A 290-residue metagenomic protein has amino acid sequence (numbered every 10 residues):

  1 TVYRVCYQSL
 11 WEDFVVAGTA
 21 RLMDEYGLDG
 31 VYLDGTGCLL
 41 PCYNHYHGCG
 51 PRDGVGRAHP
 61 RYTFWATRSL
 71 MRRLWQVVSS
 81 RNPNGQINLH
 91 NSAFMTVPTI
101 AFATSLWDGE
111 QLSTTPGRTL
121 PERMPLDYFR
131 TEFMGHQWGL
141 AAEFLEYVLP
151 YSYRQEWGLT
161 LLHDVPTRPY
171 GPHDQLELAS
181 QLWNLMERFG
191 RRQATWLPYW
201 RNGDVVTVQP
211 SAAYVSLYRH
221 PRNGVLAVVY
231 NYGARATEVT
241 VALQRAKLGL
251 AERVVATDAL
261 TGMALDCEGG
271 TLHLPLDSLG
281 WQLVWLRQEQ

Functional and structural regions predicted by a protein language model:
T1-S9, L39-R72: Aromatic- and acidic-residue-enriched carbohydrate-binding clefts of CAZyme catalytic domains
T1-Y26: Active-site-adjacent "subsite" loops/lids of carbohydrate-active enzymes
D29: Short acidic/polar active-site loop segments enriched in Thr and Asp
T36: Conserved Walker B
T63-L250, V254-L260: Active-site-proximal substrate-binding groove within the catalytic cores of carbohydrate-active enzymes
G262-A264: Short, solvent-exposed loop/linker segments at beta-strand-coil boundaries, enriched for Pro/Gly and Ser/Thr
C267-Q290: C-terminal beta-strand-rich structural cap/linker in extracellular carbohydrate-active enzymes
